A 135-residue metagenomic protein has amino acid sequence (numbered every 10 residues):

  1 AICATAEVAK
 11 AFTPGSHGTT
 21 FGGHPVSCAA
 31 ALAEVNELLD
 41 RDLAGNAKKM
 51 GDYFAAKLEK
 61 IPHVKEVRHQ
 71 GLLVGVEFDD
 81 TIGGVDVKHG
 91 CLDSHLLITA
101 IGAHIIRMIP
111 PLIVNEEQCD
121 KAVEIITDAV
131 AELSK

Functional and structural regions predicted by a protein language model:
A1-K135: Conserved N-terminal phosphate-binding loop of PLP-dependent enzymes in the Aspartate aminotransferase
